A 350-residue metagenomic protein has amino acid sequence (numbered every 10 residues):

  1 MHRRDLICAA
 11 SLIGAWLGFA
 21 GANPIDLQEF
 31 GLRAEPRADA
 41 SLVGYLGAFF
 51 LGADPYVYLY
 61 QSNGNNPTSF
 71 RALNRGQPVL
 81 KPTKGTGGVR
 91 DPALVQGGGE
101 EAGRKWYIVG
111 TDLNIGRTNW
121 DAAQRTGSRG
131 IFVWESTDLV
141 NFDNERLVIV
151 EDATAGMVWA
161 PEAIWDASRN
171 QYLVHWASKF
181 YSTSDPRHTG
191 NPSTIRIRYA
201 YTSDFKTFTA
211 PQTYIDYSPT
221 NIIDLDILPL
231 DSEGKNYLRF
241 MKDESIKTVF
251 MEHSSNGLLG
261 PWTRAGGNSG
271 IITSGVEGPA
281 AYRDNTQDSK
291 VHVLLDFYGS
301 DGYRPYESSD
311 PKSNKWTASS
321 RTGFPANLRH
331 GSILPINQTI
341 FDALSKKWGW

Functional and structural regions predicted by a protein language model:
M1-R37: Fungal secretory targeting signals
I25-W350: Carbohydrate-active catalytic/glycan-binding domains of CAZyme proteins, especially the secreted or lumenal ectodomains
